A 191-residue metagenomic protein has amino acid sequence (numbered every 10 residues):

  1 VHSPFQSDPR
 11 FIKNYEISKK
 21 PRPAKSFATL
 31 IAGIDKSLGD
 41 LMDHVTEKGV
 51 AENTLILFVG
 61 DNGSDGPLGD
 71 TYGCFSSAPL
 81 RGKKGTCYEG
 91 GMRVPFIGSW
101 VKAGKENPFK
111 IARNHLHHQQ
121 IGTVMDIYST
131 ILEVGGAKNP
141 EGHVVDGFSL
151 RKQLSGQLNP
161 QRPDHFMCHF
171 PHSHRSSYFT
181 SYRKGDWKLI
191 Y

Functional and structural regions predicted by a protein language model:
V1, D8, V59-N62, W100-V101 (+1 more regions): Active-site-proximal beta-strand/loop segments in catalytic clefts of secreted hydrolases
V1, I31, L38, L55-G60 (+2 more regions): Beta-strand elements within well-structured catalytic alpha/beta cores of enzymes that handle phosphate/sulfate esters
V1-N14, M42, T46-L55, E89 (+1 more regions): Active-site regions of oxyanion-processing enzymes, predominantly non-cytosolic
V1-S26, D65-C74: Active-site His/acidic residue clusters
F11, P23, F27-L30, I34-S37 (+6 more regions): Stable alpha-helical elements in mature extracytoplasmic
G33-Y72: Metal-dependent active-site segment of extracytoplasmic phospho-/sulfohydrolases and closely related
S64-C87, E106, K110-L116, Q120 (+1 more regions): C-terminal cap/loop subdomain of S1 sulfatases and analogous C-terminal strand-loop tails that border
